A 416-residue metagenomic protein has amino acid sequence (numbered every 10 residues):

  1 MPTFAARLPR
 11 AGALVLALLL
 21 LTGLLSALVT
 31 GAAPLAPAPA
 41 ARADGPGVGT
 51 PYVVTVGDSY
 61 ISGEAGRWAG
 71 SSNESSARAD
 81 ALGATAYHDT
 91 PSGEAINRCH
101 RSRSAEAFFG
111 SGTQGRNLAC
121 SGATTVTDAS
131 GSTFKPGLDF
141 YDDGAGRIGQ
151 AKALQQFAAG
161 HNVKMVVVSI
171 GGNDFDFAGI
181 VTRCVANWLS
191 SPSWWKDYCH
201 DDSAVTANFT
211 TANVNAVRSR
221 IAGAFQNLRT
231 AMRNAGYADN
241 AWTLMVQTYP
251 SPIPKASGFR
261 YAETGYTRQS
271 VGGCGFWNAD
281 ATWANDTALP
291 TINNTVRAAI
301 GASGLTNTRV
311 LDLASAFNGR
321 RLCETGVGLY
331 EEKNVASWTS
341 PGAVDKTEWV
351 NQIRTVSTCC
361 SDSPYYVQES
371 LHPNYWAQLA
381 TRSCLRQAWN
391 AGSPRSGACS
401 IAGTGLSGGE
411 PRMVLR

Functional and structural regions predicted by a protein language model:
P2-R42: Secretory targeting and sorting signals
A43-T55, R147-V166, A222-T243: Short amphipathic alpha-helices and their capping/turn segments at secondary-structure boundaries
P46-G47, G63-A69, T127-G131, F177-T182 (+1 more regions): Short, solvent-exposed loop/turn and secondary-structure capping segments
P51-W68, A79, N173-F175, Y375: Catalytic nucleophile-elbow at a beta strand-turn-alpha helix junction centered on a G-D-S/GDSL motif, marking
S59-G63, C120-V126, G172-F177, P250-P254 (+1 more regions): Solvent-exposed loop/turn segments at secondary-structure junctions within structured extracellular/periplasmic domains
S75-A216: Conserved SGNH/GDSL esterase-like catalytic core that processes O-acyl groups on lipids and polysaccharides
S104-G115, V217-L244, D280, A284-D312: A structural motif corresponding to the C-terminal end of an alpha-helix and its immediate exit/capping segment
S251-H372: Mobile gating loops/cap/lid regions near enzyme active sites that modulate substrate access
